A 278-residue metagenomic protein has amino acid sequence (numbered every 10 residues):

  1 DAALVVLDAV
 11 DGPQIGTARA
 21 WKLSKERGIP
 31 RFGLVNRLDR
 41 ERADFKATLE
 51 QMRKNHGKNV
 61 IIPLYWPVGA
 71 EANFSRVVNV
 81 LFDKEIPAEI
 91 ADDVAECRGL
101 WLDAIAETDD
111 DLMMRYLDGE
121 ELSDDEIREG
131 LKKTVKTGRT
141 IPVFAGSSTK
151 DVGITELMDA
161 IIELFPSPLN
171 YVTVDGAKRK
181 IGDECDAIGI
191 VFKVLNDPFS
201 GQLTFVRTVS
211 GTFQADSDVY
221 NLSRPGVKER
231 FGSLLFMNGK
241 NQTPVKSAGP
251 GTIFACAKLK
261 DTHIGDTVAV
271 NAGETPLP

Functional and structural regions predicted by a protein language model:
D1-P278: Structural and coupling elements of P-loop NTPases
